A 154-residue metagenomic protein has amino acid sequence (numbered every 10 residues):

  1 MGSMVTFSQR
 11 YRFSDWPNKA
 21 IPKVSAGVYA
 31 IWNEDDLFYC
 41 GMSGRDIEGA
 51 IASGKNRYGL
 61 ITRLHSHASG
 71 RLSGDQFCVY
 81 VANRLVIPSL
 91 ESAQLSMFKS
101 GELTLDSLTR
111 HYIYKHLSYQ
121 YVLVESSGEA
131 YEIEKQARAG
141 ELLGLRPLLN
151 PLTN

Functional and structural regions predicted by a protein language model:
M1-F98, Q120-N154: GIY-YIG nuclease catalytic motif and its immediate N-terminal context
K99-V122: Alpha-helix-centered segments that form part of catalytic cores
